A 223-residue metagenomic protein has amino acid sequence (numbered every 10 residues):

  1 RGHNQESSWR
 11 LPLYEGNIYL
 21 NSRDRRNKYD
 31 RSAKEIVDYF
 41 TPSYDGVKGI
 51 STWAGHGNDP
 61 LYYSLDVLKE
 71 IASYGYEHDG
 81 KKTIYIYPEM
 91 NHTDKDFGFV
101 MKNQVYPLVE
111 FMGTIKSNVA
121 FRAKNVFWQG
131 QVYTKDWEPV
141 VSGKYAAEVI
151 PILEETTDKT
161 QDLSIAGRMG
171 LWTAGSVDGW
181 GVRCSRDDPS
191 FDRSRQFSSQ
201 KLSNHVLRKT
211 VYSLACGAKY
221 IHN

Functional and structural regions predicted by a protein language model:
R1-N223: Glycan-processing catalytic domains of CAZymes
